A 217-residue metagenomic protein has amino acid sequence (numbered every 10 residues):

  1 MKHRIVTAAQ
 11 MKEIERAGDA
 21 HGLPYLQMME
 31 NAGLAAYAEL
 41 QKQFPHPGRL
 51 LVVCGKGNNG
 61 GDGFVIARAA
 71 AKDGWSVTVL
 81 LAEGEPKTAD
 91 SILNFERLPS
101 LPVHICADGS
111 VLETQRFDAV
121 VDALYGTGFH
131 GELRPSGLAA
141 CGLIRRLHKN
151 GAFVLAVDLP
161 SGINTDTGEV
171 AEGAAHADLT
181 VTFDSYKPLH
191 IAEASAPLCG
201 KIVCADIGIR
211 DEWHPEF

Functional and structural regions predicted by a protein language model:
M1-H46, R210-F217: Positively charged, low-complexity intrinsically disordered leader regions
K2-K12, F117-F217: YjeF_N-associated NAD(P)HX repair module
Y37-G126, E132-V157: Nucleotide and nucleotide-moiety/phosphate-recognizing core
